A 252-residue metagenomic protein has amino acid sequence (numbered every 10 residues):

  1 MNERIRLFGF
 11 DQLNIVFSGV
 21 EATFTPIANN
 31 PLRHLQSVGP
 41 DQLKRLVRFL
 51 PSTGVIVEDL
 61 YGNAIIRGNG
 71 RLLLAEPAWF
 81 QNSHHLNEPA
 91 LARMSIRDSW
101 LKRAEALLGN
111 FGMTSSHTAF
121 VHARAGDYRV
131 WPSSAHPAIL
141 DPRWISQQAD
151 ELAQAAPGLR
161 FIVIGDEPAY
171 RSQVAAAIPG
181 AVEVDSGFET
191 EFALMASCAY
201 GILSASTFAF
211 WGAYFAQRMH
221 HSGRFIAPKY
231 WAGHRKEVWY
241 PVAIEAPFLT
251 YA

Functional and structural regions predicted by a protein language model:
M1-F10: N-terminal pre-catalytic "stem/leader" segment of glycosyltransferase-like enzymes
R6, F120, R160-I162: A structural signal for isolated positions on well-ordered beta-strands in alpha/beta enzyme cores
F10-Q12, D166: Active-site loop/turn elements of alpha/beta-hydrolase fold enzymes, especially the short glycine-/histidine-rich
Q12-A156: Secretory-pathway luminal glycosyltransferase catalytic domains
N14-L32, A169-P179, E237-I244: Short, aromatic/basic amphipathic alpha-helical patches
V121, P241-A252: Conserved histidine-centered catalytic loops in small-molecule metabolism enzymes
D150-P241: Donor-binding and catalytic core of enzymes assembling or modifying cell-surface/extracellular glycoconjugates
